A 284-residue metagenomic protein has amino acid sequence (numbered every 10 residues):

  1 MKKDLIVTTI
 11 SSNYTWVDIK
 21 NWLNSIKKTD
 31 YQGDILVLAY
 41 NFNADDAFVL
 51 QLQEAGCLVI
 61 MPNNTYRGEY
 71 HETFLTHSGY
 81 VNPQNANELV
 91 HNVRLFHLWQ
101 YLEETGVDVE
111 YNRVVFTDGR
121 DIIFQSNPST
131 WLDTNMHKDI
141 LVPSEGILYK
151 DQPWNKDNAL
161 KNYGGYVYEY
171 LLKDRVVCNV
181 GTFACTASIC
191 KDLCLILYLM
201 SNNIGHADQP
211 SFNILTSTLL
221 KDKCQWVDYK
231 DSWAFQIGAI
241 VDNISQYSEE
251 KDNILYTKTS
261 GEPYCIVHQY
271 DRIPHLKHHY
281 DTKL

Functional and structural regions predicted by a protein language model:
M1-K20: N-proximal low-complexity "stem/linker" segments adjacent to membrane-targeting elements
W16-V17, F42-V49, K150-Q152: Short, charged/polar "capping" segments at the starts of alpha-helices and the immediately preceding loops
N24-G33: Short, acidic, metal-binding catalytic loop of nucleotide-sugar glycosyltransferases
D34-F42, M61-N64: Short beta-strand/loop segment that forms part of the nucleotide-sugar
D46-F48, L52-Y111: Active-site-proximal specificity loops/subdomain of glycosyltransferases
L95-W154: GT-A fold catalytic core of metal-dependent nucleotide-sugar glycosyltransferases, centered on the diacidic
D157-D174: Short, flexible, basic/aromatic active-site loop/helix in glycosyltransferases
L171-H279: Catalytic core and acceptor-binding pocket of nucleotide-sugar-dependent glycosyltransferases
